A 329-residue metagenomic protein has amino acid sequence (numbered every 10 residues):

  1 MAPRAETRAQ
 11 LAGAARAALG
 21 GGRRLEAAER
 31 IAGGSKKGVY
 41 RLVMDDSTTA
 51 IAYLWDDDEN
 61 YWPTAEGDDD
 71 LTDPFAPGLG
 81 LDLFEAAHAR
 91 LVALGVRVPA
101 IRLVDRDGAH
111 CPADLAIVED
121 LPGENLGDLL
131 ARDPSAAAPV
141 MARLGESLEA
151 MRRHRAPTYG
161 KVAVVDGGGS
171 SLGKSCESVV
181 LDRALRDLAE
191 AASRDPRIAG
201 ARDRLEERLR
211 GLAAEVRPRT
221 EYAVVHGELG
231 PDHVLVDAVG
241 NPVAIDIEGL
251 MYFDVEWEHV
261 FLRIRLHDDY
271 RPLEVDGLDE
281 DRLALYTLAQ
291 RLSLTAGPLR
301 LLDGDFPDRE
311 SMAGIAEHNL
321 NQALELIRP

Functional and structural regions predicted by a protein language model:
M1-R24, A28, A113, A323-P329: Regulatory N- and C-terminal appendages and interdomain linkers associated with kinase/kinase-like NTP transferase
T7-G22, A109, P134-A142, E149-V225 (+2 more regions): An alpha-helical support segment within catalytic cores of ATP-dependent transferases
E29-K36, Y40-G167, S171: ATP-binding pocket architecture of kinase catalytic cores
D45-S47, A109, A238-G240, L288-R291: Short strand-connecting beta-turns/loops that link adjacent beta-strands
Y61-T64, E221-V225, G230-T287: Active-site Asp-x-Gly
V140-R143, V255, T287, R291: An acidic site on a long C-lobe helix of protein kinase domains
E190-G200, L294-P329: ATP/Mg2+ or Mg2+-diphosphate-binding catalytic cores that bind nucleotide phosphates or diphosphates via glycine-rich
